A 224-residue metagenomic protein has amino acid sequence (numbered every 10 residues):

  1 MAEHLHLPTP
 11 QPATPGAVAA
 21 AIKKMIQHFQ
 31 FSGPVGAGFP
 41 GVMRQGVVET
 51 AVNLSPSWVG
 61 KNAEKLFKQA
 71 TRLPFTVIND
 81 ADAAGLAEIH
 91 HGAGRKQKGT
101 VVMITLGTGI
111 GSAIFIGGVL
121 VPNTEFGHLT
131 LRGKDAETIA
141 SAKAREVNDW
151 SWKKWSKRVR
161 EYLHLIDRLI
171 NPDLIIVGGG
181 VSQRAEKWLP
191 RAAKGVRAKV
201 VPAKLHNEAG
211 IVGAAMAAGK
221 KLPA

Functional and structural regions predicted by a protein language model:
M1-V35, M43-V47, K65-F75, A87-L106 (+1 more regions): ATP-binding/phosphotransfer module of carbohydrate and carboxylate kinases, centering on a glycine-rich
A37-V42, L54: Small-residue-rich anion-binding loops in enzyme active sites
V48-G60: A charged helix-plus-loop insertion that forms the helical arch/lid used to bind and gate nucleic-acid substrates
